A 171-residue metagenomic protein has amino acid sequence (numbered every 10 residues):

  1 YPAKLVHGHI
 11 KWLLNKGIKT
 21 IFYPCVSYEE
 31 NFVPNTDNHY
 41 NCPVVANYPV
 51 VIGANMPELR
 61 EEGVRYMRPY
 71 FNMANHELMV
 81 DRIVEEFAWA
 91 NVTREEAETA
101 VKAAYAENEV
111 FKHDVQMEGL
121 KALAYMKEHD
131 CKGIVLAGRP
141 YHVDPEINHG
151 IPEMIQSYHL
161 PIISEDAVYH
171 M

Functional and structural regions predicted by a protein language model:
Y1-M171: An N-terminal assembly and electron-transfer interface module characteristic of large anaerobic redox and radical
